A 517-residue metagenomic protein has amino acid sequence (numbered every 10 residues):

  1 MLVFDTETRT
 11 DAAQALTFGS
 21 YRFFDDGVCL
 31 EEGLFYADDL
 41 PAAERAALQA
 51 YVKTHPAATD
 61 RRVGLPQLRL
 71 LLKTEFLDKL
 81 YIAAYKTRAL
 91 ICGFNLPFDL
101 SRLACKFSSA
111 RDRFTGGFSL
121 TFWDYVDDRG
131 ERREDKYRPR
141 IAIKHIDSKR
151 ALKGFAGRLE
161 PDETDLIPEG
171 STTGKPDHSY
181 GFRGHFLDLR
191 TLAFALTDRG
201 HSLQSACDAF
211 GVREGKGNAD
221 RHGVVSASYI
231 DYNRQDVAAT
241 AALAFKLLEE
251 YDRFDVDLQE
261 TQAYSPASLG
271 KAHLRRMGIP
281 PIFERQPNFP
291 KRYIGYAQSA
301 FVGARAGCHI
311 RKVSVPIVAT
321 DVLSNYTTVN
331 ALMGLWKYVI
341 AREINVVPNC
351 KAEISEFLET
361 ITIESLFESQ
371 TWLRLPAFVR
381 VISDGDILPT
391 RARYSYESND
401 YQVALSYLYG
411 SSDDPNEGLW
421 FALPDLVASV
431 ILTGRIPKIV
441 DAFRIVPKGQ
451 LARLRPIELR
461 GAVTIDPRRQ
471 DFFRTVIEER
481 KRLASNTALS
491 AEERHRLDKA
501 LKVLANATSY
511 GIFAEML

Functional and structural regions predicted by a protein language model:
M1-S20, F24-D26: Entry/capping segment at the start of metal-dependent catalytic domains with acidic active-site entry clusters
G27-R62, L70, T74-K79, A84-G93 (+1 more regions): Conserved acidic
